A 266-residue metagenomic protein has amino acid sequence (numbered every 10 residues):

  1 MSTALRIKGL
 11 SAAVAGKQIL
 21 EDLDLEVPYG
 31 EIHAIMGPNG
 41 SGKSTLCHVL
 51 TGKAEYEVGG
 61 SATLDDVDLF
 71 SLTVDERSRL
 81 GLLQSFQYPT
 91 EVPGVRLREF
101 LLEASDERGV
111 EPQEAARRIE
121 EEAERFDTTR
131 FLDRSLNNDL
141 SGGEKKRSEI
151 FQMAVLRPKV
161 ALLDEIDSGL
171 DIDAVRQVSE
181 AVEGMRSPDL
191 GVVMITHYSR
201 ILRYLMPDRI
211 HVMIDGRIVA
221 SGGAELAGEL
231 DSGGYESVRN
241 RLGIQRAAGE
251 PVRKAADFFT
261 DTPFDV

Functional and structural regions predicted by a protein language model:
L5-I7, L20-D22: Conserved structural motif at the start of ABC-family nucleotide-binding domains
M36-P38: The feature captures the beta-strand-to-loop junction immediately N-terminal to the Walker
S61-R77, N137: ABC ATPase NBD Q-loop/coupling interface
V67, E114-F131, S135: Conserved ABC ATPase "signature" region
Y88, G94-E107, R118: Q-loop/switch helix immediately C-terminal to the Walker
M153-A154: ABC ATPase C-loop
E165-I166: Walker B catalytic motif
M213, R217-N240: Conserved beta-strand-loop-alpha-helix hinge in the C-terminal portion of ABC ATPase nucleotide-binding domains
